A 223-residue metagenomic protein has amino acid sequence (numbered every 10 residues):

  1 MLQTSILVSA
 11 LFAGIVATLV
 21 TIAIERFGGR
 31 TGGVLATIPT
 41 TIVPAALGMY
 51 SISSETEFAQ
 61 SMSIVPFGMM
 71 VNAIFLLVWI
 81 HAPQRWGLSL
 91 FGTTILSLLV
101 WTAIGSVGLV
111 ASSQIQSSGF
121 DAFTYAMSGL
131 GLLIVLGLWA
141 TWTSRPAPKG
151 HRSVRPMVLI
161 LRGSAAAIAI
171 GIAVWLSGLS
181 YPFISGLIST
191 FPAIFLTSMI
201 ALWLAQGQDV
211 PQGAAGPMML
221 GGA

Functional and structural regions predicted by a protein language model:
M1-G14, A36, T56-I74, D121-I134 (+1 more regions): Structural signature of hydrophobic alpha-helical transmembrane segments
T4, S164, W175-F191, F195-A223: C-terminal transmembrane helix-loop-helix hairpin of multi-pass membrane proteins
V16-G29, I74-S89, W139-H151, I200-V210: C-terminal ends of transmembrane helices
R30-T40, W86-V100, F123-L130, H151-A165 (+1 more regions): Cytoplasmic-side transmembrane-helix entry/capping segments in multi-pass membrane proteins
A36-I52, A103-S106: A generic, lipid-embedded transmembrane alpha helix
E55-F67, I74-M127: Membrane-interface helix-loop-helix junctions at boundaries between adjacent transmembrane segments
T102-I104, A126-W142: Hydrophobic core of alpha-helical transmembrane segments in multi-pass integral membrane proteins
T143-F183: Selected transmembrane alpha-helices and immediately adjacent juxtamembrane segments of polytopic inner-membrane
